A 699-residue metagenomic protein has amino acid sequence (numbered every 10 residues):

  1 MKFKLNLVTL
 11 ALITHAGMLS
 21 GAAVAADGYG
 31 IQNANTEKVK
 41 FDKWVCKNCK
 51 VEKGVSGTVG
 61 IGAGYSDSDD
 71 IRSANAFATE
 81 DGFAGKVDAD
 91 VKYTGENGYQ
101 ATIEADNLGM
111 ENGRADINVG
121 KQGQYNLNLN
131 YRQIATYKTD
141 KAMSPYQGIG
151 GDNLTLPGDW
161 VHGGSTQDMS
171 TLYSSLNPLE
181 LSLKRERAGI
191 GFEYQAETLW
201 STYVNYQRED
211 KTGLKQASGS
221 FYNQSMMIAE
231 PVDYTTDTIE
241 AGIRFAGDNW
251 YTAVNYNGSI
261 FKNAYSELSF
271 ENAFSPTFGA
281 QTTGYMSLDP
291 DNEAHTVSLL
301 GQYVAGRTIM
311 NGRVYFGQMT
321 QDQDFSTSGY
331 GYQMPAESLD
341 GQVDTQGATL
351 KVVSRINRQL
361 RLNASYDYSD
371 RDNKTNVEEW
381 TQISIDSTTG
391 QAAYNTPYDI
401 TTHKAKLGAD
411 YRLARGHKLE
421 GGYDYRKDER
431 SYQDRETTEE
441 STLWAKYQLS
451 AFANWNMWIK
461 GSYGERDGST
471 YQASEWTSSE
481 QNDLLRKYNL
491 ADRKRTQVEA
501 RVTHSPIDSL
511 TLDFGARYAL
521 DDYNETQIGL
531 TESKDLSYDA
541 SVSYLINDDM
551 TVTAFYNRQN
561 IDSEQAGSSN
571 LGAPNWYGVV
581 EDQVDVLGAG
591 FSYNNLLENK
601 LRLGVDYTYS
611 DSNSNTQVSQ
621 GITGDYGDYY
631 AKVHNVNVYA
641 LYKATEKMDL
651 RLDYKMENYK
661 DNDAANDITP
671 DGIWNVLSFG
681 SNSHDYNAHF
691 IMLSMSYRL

Functional and structural regions predicted by a protein language model:
M1-A25: Gram-negative bacterial Sec-dependent N-terminal signal peptides
A26-V51, G64-L699: Gram-negative and organellar
V51-G60: Periplasmic N-terminal gating module of Gram-negative TonB-dependent outer-membrane receptors
